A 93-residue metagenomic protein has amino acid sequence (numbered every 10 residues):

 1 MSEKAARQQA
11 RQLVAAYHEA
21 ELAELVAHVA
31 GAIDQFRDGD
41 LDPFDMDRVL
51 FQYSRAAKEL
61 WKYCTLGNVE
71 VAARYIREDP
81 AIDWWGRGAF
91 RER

Functional and structural regions predicted by a protein language model:
M1-R93: Acidic, Ser/Pro/Thr-rich low-complexity regulatory regions and the short amphipathic helical interaction modules they
